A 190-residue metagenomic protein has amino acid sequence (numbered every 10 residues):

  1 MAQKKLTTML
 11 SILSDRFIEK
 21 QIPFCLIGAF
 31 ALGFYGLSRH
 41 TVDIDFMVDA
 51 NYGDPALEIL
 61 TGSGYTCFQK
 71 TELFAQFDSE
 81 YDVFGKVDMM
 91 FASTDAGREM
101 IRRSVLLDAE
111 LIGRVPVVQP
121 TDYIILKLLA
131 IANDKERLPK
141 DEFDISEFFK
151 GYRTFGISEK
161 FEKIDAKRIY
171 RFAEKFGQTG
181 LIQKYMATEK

Functional and structural regions predicted by a protein language model:
M1-K190: Compositionally biased terminal segments of proteins
